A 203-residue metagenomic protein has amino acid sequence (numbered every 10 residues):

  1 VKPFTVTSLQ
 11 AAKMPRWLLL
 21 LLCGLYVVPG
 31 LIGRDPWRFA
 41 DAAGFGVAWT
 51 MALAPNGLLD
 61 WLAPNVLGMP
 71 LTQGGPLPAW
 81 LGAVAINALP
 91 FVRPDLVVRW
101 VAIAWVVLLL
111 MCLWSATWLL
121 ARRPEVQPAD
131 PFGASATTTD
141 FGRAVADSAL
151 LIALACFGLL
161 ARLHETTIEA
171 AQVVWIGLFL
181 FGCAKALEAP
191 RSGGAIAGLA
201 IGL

Functional and structural regions predicted by a protein language model:
K2-L203: Membrane-integral, polyisoprenol-dependent glycosyltransferases of the GT-C/oligosaccharyltransferase superfamily
